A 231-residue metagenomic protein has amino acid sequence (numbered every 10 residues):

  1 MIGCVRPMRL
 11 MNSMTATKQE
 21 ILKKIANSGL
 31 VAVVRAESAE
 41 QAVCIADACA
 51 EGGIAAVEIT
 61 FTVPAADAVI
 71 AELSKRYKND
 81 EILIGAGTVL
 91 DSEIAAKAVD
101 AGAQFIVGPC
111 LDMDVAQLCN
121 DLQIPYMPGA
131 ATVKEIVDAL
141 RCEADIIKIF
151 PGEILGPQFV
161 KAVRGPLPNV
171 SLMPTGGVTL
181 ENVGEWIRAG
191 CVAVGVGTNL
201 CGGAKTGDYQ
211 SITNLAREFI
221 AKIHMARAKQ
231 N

Functional and structural regions predicted by a protein language model:
L10-E93, K97-A101, N169, L180-E181 (+1 more regions): Conserved N-terminal beta1-alpha1 strand-loop-helix module at the mouth
V33, A56-V63, E81-L90, A103-L111 (+3 more regions): Catalytic beta/alpha-barrel core
I45-C49, L73, A98, C119 (+3 more regions): Generic structural signal for hydrophobic
G53, Y77-N79, D100-I106, D121-M127 (+3 more regions): Glycine-enriched alpha-helix->loop->beta-strand junction motifs that scaffold or abut catalytic
A86-G87, P174-V178, V194-T198: Glycine-rich beta-strand-to-loop/alpha-helix junction loops that act as flexible
D91-A101, E135-C142, V178-V192: Catalytic cores of alpha/beta
P109-V115, F150-G156, C191-Y209: Glycine-rich phosphate-binding active-site loops on the catalytic face of alpha/beta enzymes
